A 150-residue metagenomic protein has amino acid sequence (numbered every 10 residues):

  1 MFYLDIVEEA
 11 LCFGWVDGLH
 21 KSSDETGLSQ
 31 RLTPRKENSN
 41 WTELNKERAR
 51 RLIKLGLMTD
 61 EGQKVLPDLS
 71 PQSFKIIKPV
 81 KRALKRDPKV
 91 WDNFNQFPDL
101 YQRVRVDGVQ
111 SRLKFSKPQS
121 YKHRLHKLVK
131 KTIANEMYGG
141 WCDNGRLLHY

Functional and structural regions predicted by a protein language model:
M1-Y150: Charge-dense, helix-prone N-terminal extensions
